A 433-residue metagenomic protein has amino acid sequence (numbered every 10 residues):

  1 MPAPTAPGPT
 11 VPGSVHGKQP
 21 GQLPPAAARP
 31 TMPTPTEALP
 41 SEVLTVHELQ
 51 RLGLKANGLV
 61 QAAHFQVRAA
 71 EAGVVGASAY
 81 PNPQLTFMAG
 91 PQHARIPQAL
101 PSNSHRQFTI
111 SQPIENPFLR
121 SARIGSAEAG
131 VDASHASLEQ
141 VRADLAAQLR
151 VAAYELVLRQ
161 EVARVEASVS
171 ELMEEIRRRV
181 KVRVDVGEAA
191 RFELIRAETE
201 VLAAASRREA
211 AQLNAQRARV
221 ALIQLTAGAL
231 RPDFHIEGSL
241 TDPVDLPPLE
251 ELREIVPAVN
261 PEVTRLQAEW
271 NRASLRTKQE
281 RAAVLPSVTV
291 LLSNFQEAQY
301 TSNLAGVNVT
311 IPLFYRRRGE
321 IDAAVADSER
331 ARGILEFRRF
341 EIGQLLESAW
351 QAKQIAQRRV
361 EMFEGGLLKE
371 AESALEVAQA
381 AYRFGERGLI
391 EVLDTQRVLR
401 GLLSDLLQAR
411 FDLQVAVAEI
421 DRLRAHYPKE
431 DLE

Functional and structural regions predicted by a protein language model:
M1-Q22, D405-E433: Acidic, low-complexity, intrinsically disordered peripheral segments
Q19, A136-P257, A349-A352, A356: Periplasmic alpha-helical coiled-coil/stalk elements that build and connect Gram-negative outer-membrane
P24, A28-L52: Regulatory alphaC helix of protein kinase catalytic domains
M32-E42, V75, T86-L119, R123 (+4 more regions): Small/polar, glycine/serine/threonine/aspartate-rich low-complexity segments that form flexible
E48-L54, S111, A133, A189 (+7 more regions): Amphipathic alpha-helical coiled-coil scaffold segments and their short linker/junction regions
R51-Q61, R68-P83, P97-L100, F108-S126 (+7 more regions): A glycine-/polar-enriched beta->alpha junction
A62-A77, V141, L145-A167, E174-R178 (+6 more regions): Amphipathic alpha-helical coiled-coil segments
G125-E128, R191-T199, L389-R397: Short, charged, amphipathic alpha-helical segments
